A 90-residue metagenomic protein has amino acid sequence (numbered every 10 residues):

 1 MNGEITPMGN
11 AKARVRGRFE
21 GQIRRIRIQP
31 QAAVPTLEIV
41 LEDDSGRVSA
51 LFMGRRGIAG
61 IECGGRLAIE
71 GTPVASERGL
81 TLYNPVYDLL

Functional and structural regions predicted by a protein language model:
M1-R18: Short boundary/loop segments of OB/S1/cold-shock single-stranded nucleic-acid-binding domains
V15-A33, I69-G71: Structural detector for short beta-strands of small beta-barrel domains
I26, Q31-A50: OB-fold (S1/OB) nucleic-acid-binding surfaces
Q29-A33, A59, S76: Short glycine/serine/proline-enriched coil/turn segments at secondary-structure junctions
A32-P35, E62-C63, T81: Short glycine/proline-enriched turns and hinge-like loops at secondary-structure junctions
D43, L51-F52, G71, N84: Residue-level recognition of conserved beta-strand positions in structured domain cores
R55-E70: Short nucleic-acid-contacting surface segments enriched for D/E, G, S/T with interspersed K/R
V74-L90: OB-fold/S1-family single-stranded nucleic acid-binding modules
